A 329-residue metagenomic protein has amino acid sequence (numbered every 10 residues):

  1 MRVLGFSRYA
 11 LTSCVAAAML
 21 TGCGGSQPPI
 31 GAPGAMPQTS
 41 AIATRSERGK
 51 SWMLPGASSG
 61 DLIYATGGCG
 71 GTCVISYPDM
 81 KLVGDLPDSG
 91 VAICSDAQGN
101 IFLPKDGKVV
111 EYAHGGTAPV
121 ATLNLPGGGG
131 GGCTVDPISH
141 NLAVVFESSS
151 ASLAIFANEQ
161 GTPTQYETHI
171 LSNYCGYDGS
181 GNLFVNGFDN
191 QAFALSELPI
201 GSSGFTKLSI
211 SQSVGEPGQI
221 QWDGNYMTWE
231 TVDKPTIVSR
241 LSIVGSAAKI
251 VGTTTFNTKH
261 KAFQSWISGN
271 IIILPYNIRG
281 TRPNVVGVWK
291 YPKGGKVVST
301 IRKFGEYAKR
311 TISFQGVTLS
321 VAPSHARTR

Functional and structural regions predicted by a protein language model:
L20-G22: C-terminal motif of bacterial Sec signal peptides marking the signal peptidase cleavage site
G24-Q27: Bacterial signal peptide processing site
M36-G84, G90-I93, G99-I101: An edge-strand/N-cap motif at the start of beta-rich repeat modules
R48-P55, D88-Q98, G127-I138, T168-S180 (+3 more regions): Repeated scaffold domains used in trafficking and secretory/extracellular systems, primarily beta-propellers
L62-A65, N100-L103, N141-V144, N182-V185 (+2 more regions): Conserved beta-propeller blade signature
G67-C69, D106, E147-S148, F188-N190 (+2 more regions): Short loop/turn segments immediately following the C-termini of beta-strands
S76-M80, A113-T117, F156-G161, P199-S203 (+2 more regions): Short loop/turn segments that connect beta-strands within beta-propeller blades
P78-L86, A118-N124, G161-E167, G204-Q212 (+2 more regions): A short beta-strand motif characteristic of beta-propeller blades
